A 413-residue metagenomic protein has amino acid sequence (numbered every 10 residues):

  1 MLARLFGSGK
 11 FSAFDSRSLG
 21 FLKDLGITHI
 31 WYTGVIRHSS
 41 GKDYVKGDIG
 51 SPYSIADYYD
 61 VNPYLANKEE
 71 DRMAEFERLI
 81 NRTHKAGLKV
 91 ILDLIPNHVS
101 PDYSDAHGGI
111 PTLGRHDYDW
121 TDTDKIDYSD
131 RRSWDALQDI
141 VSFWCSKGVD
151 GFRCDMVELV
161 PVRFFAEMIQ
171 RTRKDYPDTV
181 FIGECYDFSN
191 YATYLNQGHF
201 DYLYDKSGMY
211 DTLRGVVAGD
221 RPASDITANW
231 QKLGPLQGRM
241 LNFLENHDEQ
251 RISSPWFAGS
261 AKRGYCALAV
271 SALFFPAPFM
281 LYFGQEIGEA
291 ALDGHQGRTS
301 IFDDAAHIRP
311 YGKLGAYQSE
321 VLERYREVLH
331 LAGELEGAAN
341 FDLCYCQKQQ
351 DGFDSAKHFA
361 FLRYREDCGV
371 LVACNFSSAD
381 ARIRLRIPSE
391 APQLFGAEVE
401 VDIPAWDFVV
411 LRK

Functional and structural regions predicted by a protein language model:
L2-T28, G34-K147, M168-Y176, N190-A192: Substrate-binding/active-site clefts of carbohydrate-active enzymes
R4, V35, I95-V99, V157-L159 (+3 more regions): Active-site beta-loop-alpha junctions enriched in small/polar residues
I30-Y32, V90-L92, F152, F181-G183 (+2 more regions): Hydrophobic faces of well-ordered beta-strands that scaffold small-molecule active sites in alpha/beta enzyme cores
D139-S142, D155-M240, F257, A261 (+3 more regions): Active-site-proximal helices and loops of the catalytic beta/alpha 8
S271-A290: Substrate-binding cleft of secreted/luminal carbohydrate-active enzymes
K348-I387: Carbohydrate-binding surface patches
V399-K413: C-terminal beta-strand-rich structural cap/linker in extracellular carbohydrate-active enzymes
